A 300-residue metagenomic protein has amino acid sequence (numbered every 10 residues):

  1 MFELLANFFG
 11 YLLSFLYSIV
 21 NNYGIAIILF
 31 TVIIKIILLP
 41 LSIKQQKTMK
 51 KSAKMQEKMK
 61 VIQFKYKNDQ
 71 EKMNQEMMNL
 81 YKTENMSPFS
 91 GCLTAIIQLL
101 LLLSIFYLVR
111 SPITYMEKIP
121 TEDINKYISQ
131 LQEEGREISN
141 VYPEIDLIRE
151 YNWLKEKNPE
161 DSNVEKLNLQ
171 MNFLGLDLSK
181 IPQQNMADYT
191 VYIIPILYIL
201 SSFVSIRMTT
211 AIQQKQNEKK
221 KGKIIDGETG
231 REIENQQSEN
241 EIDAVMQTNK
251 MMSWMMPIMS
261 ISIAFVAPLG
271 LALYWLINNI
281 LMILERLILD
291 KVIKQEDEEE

Functional and structural regions predicted by a protein language model:
M1-E300: Helix-loop-helix
